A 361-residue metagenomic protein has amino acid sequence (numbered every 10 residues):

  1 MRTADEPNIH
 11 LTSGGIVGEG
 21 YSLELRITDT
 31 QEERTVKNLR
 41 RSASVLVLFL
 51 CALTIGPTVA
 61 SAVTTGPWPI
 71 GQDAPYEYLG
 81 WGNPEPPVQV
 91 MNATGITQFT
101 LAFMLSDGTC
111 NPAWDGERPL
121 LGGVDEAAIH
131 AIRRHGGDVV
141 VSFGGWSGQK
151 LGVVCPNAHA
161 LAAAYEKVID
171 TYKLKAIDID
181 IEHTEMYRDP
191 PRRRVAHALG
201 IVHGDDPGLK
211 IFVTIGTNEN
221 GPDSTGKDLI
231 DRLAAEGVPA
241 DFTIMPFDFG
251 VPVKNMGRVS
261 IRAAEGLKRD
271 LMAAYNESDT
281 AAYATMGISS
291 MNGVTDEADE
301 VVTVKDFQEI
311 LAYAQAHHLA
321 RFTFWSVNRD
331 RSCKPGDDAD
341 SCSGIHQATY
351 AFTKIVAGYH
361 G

Functional and structural regions predicted by a protein language model:
E19, T28, T35-A62: Secretory targeting and sorting signals
V63-E277, A281-S289, G293-F307, S332-A348 (+1 more regions): Chitinase-like catalytic core of GlcNAc-active glycosidases
G287-S290, R321-S326: Conserved active-site loop/cleft motifs that coordinate metal ions or position small ligands
E300-A320: Short, low-complexity, polybasic intrinsically disordered segments
S326-S332: A short, acidic, flexible beta-alpha connecting loop/helix-capping segment that sits on the rim of active
